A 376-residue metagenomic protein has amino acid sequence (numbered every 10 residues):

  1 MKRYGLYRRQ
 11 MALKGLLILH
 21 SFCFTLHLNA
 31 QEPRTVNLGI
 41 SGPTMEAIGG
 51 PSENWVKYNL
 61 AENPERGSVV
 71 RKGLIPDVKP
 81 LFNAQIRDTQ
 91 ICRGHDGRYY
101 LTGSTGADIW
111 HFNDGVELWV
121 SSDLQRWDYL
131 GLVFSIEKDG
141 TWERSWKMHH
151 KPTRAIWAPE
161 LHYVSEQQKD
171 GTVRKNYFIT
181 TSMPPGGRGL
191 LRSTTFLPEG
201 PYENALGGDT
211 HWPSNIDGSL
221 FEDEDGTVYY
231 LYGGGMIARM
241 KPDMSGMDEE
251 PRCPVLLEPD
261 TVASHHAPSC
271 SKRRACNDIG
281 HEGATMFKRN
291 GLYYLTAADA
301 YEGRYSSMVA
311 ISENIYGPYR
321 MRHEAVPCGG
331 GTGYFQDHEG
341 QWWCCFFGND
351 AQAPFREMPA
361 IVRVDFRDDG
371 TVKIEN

Functional and structural regions predicted by a protein language model:
Y4-L16: Bacterial N-terminal signal peptides that target proteins for export
K14-T25: Bacterial N-terminal signal peptides
F24-E32: Bacterial Sec-dependent signal peptides at the C-terminal "C-region" and cleavage site
Q31-N376: Carbohydrate-active catalytic/glycan-binding domains of CAZyme proteins, especially the secreted or lumenal ectodomains
